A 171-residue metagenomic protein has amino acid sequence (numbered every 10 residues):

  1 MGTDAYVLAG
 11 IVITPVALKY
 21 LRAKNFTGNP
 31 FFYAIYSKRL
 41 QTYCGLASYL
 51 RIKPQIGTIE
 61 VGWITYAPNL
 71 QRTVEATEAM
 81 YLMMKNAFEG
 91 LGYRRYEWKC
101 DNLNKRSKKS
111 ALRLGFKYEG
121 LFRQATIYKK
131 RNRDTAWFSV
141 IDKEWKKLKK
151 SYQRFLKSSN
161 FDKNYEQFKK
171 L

Functional and structural regions predicted by a protein language model:
M1-T73, N86, G90, R131-L171: GNAT-family acyltransferases
A76: Glycine-rich acyl-CoA binding loop
M83: Flexible ATP-lid and adjacent glycine-rich G1/G2 motifs of the Bergerat
E89-K99: Conserved GNAT acetyl-CoA-binding A-motif
W98-S107: Conserved beta-strand-loop-alpha-helix junction that forms the acyl-donor binding cleft
S110-A111: Hydrophobic residues within well-ordered alpha-helices
K117-R131: Conserved catalytic-core motifs of GNAT/GCN5-like acyltransferases
